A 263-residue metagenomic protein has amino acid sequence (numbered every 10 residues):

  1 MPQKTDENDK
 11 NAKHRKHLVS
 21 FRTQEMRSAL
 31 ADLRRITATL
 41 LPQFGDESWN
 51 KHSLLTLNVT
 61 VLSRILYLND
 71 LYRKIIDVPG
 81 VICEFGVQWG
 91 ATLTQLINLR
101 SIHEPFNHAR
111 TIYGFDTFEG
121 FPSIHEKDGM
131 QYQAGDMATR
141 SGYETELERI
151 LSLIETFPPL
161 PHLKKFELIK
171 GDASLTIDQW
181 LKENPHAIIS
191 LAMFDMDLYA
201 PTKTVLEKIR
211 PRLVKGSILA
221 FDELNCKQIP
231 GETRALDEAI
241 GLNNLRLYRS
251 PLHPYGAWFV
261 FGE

Functional and structural regions predicted by a protein language model:
M1-P79: Rossmann-like AdoMet
L33-L55, V59, I76, V81-E263: S-adenosylmethionine/decaboxylated-SAM
